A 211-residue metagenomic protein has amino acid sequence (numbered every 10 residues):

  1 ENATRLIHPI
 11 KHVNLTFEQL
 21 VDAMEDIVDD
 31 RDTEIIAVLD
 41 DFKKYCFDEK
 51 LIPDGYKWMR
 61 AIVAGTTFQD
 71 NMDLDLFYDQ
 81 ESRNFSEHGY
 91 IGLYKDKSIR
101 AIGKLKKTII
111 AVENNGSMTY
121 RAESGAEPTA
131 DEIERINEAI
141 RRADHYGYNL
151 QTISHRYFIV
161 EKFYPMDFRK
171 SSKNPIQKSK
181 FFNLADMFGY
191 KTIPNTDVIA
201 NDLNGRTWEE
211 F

Functional and structural regions predicted by a protein language model:
E1-F211: Charged, terminal alpha-helix-loop-beta segments that serve as non-catalytic nucleic-acid engagement and/or assembly
